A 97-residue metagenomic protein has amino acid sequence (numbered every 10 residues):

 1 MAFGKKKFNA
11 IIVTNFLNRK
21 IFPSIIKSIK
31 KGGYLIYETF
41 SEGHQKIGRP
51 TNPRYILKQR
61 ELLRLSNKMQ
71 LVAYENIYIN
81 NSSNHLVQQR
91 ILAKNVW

Functional and structural regions predicted by a protein language model:
M1-A10: A short acidic, Gly/Pro-enriched loop at the edge of an enzyme's catalytic core that lines a small-molecule cofactor
K5, N18-F22, I56-Q59: Structural motif corresponding to alpha-helix initiation and N-cap regions
I12-T14, I25, S66: Generic structural signal for conserved hydrophobic packing positions in ordered secondary structure
F16-K31: A short, conserved alpha-helix within the catalytic core of class I
G32-Q45: Conserved beta-strand signature within the Rossmann-like core of class I S-adenosyl-L-methionine
Q45-R60, N81-S82: Acceptor-substrate binding/catalytic loop of class I
P53-Y74: Short alpha-helix
I77-W97: Core SAM-dependent methyltransferase catalytic element
